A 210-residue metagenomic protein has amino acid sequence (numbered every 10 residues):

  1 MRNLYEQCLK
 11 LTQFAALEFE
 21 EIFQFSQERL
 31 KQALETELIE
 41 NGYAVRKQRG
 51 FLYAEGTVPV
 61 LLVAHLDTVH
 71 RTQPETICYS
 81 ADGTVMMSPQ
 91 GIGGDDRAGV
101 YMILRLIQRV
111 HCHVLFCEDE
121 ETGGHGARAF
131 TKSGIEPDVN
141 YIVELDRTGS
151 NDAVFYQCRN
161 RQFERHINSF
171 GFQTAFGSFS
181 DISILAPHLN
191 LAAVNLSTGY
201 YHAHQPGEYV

Functional and structural regions predicted by a protein language model:
M1-E21: N-terminal hydrophobic or amphipathic helices/low-complexity stretches enriched in small/hydrophobic/Pro/Gly
A16-V58: A non-catalytic alpha/beta surface segment that caps or lines the substrate-entry region of metallo-dependent hydrolase
L17-F19, G149-N151, Y200-H204: A short, flexible beta-alpha/helix-coil linker loop
E40-K47, Y79-A81, F170-T174: Short secondary-structure junctions
A44-V45, E55-H111: Active-site metal-coordination/substrate-binding segment of hydrolases, especially metallo-dependent peptidases
P59-L61, G83-M86, C112-H113, V139-V143 (+2 more regions): Structural motif
Q90-R165, T174-G177: Acidic/histidine-rich catalytic neighborhood of metal-dependent amide-processing enzymes
Q173-V210: Zn-dependent metallopeptidase/amidohydrolase metal-coordination segment
